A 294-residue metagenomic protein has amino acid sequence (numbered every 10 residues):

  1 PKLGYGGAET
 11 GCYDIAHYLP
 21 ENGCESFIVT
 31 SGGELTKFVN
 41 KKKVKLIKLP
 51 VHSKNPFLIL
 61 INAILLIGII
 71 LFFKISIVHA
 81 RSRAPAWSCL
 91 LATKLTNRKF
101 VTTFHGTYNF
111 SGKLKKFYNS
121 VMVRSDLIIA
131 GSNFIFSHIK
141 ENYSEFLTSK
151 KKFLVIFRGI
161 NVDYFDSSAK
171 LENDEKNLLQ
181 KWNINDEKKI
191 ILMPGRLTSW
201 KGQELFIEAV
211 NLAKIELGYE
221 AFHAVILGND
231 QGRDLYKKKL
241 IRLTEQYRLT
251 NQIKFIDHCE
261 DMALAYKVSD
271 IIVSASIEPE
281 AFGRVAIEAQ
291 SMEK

Functional and structural regions predicted by a protein language model:
P1-G6, G11-C12, H17-F57, K140 (+2 more regions): N-terminal strand-loop element at the rim of the active site of nucleotide-sugar-dependent glycosyltransferases
G6-D14, K189-I215, K238: A conserved mid-protein helix/loop that constitutes part of the nucleotide-sugar donor-binding site
I28-E34, I160, P194, H223-K238: Glycosyltransferase donor-sugar binding loop
I70, M122, H258-C259, A265-S269 (+1 more regions): Short alpha-helical donor nucleotide-sugar binding micro-motif in glycosyltransferases
A80-A86, F104: Short His-centered aromatic/hydrophobic patch
S125-V155, I160-F165: A short, active-site helix/loop in glycosyltransferases that binds the activated sugar's phosphate group
S144, D166-I184, L240-I241: A short helix/loop element that forms part of the nucleotide-sugar donor recognition site in Leloir-type
G232-K237, L249-C259, A265: Active-site donor-binding acidic/aromatic loop of nucleotide-activated sugar and phosphosugar transferases involved
